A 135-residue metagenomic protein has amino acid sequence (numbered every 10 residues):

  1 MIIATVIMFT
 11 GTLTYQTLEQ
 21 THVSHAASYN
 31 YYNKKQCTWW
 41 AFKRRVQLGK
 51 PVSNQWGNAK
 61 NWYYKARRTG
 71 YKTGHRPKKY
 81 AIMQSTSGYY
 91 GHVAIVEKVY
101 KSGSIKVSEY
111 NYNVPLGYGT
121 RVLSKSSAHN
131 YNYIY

Functional and structural regions predicted by a protein language model:
M1-M8: Sec-dependent N-terminal signal peptides
M8-K34, Y135: Sec-dependent signal peptide cleavage junction
Y15, G74, R121-L123: Intrinsically disordered, low-complexity, compositionally biased regions/tails
L18, V46-Q47, L123: Small/flexible residues
A27-Y110: Secreted/periplasmic proteins that engage bacterial cell-wall peptidoglycan
Y100-Y135: Aromatic- and glycine-rich peptidoglycan recognition patches
